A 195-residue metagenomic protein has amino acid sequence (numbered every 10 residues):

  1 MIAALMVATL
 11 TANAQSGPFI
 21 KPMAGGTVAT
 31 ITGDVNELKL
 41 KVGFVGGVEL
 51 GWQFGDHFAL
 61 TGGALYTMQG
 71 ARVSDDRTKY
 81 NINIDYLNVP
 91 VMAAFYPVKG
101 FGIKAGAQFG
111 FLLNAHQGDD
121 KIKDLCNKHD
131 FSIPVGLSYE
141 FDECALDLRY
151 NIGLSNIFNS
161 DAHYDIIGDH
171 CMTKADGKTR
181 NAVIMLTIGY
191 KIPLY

Functional and structural regions predicted by a protein language model:
Q15, Q53-G55, V98, F141-C144 (+1 more regions): Outer-membrane beta-barrel channels and translocator barrels
P22, G46-V48, V89-V91, I103 (+2 more regions): Membrane-embedded beta-strands of outer-membrane beta-barrel proteins, especially the hydrophobic/small aromatic
G26-T30, Y66-G70, F109-L113, F141-E143 (+2 more regions): Transmembrane beta-strands of outer-membrane beta-barrel pores
T27-G46: Surface-exposed strand-loop-strand hairpins of Gram-negative outer-membrane beta-barrel proteins
T32-L38, R72-K79, A115-I122, F158-D165: Outer-membrane beta-barrel translocator domains and adjoining extracellular loop/strand segments of Gram-negative
N36-V42, T78-D85, I122-H129, A175-R180: Replace "Gram-negative outer membrane beta-barrel proteins" with "bacterial and organellar outer membrane beta-barrel
H57-L60, F101-I103, E143-L148: Repeated loop/turn-to-beta-strand initiation elements of outer-membrane beta-barrel proteins
I122-Y195: Predominantly the C-terminal beta-signal and adjacent terminal strand-loop region of outer-membrane beta-barrel
